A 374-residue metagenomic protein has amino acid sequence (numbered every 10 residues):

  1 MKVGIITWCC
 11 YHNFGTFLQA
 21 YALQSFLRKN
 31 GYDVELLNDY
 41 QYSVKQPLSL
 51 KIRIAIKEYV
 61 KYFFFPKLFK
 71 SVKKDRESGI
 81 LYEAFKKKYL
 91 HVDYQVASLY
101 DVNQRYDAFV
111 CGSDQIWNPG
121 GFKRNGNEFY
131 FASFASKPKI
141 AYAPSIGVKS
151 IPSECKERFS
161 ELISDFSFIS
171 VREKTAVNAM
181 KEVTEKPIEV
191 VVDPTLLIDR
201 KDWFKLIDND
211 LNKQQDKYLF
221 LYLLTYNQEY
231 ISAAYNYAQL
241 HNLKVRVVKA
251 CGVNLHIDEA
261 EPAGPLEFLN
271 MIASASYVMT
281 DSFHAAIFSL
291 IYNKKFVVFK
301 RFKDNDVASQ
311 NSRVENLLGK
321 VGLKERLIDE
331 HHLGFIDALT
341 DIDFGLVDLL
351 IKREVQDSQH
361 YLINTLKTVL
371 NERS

Functional and structural regions predicted by a protein language model:
M1-S374: Active-site anion-handling motifs in enzyme catalytic cores
